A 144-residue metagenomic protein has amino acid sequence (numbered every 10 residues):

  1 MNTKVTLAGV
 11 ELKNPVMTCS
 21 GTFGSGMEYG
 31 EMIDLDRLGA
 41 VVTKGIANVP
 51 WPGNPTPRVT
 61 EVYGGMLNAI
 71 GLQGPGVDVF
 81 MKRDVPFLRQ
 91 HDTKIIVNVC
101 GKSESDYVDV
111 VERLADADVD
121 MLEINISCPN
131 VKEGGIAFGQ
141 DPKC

Functional and structural regions predicted by a protein language model:
M1-C144: Flavin-dependent oxidoreductase catalytic cores
